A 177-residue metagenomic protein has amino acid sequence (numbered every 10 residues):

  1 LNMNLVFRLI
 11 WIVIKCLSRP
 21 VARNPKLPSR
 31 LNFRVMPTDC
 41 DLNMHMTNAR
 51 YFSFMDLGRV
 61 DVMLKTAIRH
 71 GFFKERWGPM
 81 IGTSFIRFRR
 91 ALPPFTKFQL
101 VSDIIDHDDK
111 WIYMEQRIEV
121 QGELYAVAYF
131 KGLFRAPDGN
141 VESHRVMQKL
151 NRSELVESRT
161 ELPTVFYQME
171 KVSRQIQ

Functional and structural regions predicted by a protein language model:
N2-R19, L92-K97, D103-Q177: HotDog/MaoC-like acyl-thioester-processing domains
N4-G58, T164-Q177: Catalytic strand-loop segment that frames the active site of acyl-thioester-processing enzymes
L27, G78, K149-R152: Short, flexible turn/loop "capping" segments at secondary-structure junctions
R30, I81-T83, Y113: Short coil/loop residues immediately preceding or within conserved phosphate-binding loops of NTP-utilizing enzyme
D39, M46, R50, R76-W77 (+3 more regions): Solvent-exposed, flexible loop/coil residues
H45-N48, G82, I105, T160: Generic detection of intrinsically disordered/low-complexity segments and helix-coil linkers/edges
A49-L57, I68, H144-L150: Short alpha-helical interface patches
V62-D106, V127-Y129, L133: Hydrophobic beta-strand-centered segment that forms part of the acyl-chain substrate-binding groove
